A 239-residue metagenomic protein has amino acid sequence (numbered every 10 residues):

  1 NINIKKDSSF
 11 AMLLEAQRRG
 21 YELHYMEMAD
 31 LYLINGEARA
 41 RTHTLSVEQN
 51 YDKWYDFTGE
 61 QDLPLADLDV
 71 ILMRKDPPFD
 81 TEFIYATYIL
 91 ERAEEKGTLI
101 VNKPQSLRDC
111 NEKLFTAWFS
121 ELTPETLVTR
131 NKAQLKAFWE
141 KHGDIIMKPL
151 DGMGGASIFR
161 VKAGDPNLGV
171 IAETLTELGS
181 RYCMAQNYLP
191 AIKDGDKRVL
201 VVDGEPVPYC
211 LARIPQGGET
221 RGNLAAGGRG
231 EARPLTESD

Functional and structural regions predicted by a protein language model:
N3-V128, Q134: Conserved N-proximal alpha/beta basic substrate-recognition cap immediately N-terminal to, or forming the N-lobe
S9, K132-A133, E140-D144, D151-D239: Phosphate-binding site of ATP-dependent enzymes
Q17, E94, W139, L175-T176: N-terminal cationic-hydrophobic initiation segments that often serve targeting/anchoring roles
A29, D76, P104, L150 (+2 more regions): Anionic group-transfer/hydrolysis microenvironments
Q49, P149-D151: Short acidic, glycine-rich loop/turn motifs
V101, E125, I146, M184-Q186: Short catalytic-loop micro-motif centered on adjacent basic/acidic residues
